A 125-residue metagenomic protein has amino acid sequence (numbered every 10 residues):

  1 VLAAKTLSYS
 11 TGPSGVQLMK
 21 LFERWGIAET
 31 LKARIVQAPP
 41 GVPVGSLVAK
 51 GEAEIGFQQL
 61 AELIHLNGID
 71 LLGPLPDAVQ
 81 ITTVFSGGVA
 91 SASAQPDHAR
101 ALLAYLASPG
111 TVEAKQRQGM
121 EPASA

Functional and structural regions predicted by a protein language model:
V1-A125: Exported/periplasmic ABC-transporter solute-binding proteins
